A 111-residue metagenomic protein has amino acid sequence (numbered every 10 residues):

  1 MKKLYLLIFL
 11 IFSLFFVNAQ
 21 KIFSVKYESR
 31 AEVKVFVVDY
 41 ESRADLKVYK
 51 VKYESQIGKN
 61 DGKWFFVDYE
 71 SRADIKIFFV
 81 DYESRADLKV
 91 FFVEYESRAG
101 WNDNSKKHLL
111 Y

Functional and structural regions predicted by a protein language model:
M1-V17: Sec-dependent N-terminal signal peptides
A19-Y111: Repetitive, compositionally biased segments used for assembly/scaffolding
